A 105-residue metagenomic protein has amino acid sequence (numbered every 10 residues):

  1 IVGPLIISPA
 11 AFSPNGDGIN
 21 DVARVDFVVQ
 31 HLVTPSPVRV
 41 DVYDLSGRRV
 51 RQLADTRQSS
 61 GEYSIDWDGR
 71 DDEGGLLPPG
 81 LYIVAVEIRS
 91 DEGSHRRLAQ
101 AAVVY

Functional and structural regions predicted by a protein language model:
I1-Y105: Short loop/turn motifs at secondary-structure boundaries
